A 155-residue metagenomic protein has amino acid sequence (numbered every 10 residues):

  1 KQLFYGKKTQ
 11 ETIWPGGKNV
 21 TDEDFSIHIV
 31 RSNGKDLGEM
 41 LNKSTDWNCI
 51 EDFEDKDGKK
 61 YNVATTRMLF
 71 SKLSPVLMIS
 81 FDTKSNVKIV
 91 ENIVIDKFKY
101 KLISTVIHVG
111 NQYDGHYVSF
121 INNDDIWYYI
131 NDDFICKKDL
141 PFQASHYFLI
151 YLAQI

Functional and structural regions predicted by a protein language model:
K1-I155: UBL (ubiquitin/ubiquitin-like) substrate-recognition surfaces within cysteine isopeptidase catalytic folds
